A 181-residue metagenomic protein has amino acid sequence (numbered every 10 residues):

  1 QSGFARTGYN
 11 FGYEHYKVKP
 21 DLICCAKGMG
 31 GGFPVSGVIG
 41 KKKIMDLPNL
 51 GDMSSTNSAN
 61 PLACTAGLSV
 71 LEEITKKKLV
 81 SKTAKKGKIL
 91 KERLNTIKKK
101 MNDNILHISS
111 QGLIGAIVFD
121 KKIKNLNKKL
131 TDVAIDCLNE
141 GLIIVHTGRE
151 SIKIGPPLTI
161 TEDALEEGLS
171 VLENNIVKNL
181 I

Functional and structural regions predicted by a protein language model:
Q1-I181: Conserved N-terminal phosphate-binding loop of PLP-dependent enzymes in the Aspartate aminotransferase
